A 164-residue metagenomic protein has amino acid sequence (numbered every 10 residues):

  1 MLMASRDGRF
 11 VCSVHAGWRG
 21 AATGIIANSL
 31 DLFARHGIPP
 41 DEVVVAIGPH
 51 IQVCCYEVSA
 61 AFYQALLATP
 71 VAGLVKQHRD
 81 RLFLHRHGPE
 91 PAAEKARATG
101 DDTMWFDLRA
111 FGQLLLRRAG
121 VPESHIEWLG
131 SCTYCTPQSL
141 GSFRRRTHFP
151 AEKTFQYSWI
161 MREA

Functional and structural regions predicted by a protein language model:
M1-A164: Active-site microenvironment for binding and transforming phosphate-containing groups
